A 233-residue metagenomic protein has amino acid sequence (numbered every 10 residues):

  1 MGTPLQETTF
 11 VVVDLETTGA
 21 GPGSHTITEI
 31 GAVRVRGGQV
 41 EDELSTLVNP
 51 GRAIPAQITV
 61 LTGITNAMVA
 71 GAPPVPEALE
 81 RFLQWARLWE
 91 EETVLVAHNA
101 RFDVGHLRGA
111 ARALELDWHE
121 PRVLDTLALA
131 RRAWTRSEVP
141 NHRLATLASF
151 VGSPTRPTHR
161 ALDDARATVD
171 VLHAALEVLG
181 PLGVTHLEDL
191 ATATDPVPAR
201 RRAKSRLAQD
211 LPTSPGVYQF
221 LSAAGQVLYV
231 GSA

Functional and structural regions predicted by a protein language model:
M1-E120, N141-H159: Conserved non-catalytic scaffold segment of RNase H-like nuclease domains
M1-G2, F150, D170-A224: Acidic two-metal-ion nuclease catalytic site recognized across multiple nuclease folds, prominently DnaQ/RNase D-T
V11-V13, L124, L228-V230: Short hydrophobic beta-strand that contains or immediately precedes a catalytic carboxylate
V35, S222, L228: Short, acidic, Ser/Thr-enriched surface-loop or helix-capping motifs
E41, V227-L228: Local beta-strand/beta-hairpin segments that build beta-sheet-rich folds
D117-R131: Conserved beta-strand -> loop -> alpha-helix junction used to position metal-binding or nucleic-acid-contacting
R160-H173: Acidic, divalent-metal-coordinating active-site segment for phosphoryl/phosphodiester hydrolysis, typified by short
